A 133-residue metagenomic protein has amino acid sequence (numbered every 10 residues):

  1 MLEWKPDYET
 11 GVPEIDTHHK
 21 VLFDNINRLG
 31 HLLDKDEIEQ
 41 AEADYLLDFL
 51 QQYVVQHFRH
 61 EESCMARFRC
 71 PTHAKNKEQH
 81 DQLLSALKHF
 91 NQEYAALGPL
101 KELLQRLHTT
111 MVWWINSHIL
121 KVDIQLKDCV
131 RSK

Functional and structural regions predicted by a protein language model:
M1-K133: Small-residue-biased structural context
